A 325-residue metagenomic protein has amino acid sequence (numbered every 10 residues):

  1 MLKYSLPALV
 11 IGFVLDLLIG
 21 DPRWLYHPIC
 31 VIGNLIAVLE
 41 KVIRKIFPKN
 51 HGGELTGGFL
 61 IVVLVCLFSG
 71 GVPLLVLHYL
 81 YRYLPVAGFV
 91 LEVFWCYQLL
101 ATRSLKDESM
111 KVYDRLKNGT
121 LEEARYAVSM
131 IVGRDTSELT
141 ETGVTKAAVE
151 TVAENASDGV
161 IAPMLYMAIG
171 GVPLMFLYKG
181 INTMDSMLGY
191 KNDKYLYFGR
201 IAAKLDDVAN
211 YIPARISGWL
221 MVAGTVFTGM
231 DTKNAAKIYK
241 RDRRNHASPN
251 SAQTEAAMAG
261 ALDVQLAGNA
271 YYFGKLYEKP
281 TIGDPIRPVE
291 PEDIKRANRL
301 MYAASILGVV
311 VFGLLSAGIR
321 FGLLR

Functional and structural regions predicted by a protein language model:
M1-L177, I181, G189-R325: Hydrophobic alpha-helical transmembrane segments
S186: Glycine-rich phosphate/dinucleotide-binding loop and adjoining beta-alpha-beta core of small-molecule
